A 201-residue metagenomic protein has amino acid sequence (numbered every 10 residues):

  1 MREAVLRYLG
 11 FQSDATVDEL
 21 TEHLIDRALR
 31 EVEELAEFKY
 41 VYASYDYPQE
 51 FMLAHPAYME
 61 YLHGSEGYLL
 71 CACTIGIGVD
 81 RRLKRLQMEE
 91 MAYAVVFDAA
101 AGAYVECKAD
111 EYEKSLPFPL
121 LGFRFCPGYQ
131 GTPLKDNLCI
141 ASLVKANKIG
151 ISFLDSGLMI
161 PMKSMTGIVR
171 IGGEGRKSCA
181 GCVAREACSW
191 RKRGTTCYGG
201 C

Functional and structural regions predicted by a protein language model:
M1-E89, Y93: Active-site helix-to-loop segments that bind/position phosphate- or nucleotide-bearing substrates and donors across
D18, E37-Y45, K114-P127, R193: Flexible, glycine/charged-enriched surface loops at secondary-structure junctions
H23, R27, A103, C107 (+2 more regions): Conserved active-site and cofactor/substrate-binding residues in soluble primary-metabolism enzymes
R30-E33, E37, P117, A184-A187: Generic secondary-structure signature for well-ordered alpha-helical cores
I75, G122-W190: Short terminal or interdomain "cap/linker" segment that borders an active site or interface and mediates
L83-K84, R191-G194: Short conserved micro-motifs at the rims of enzyme active sites and ligand-binding pockets
E89-K148: Internal, well-folded beta-alpha domain core
T195-C201: Short cysteine/histidine-rich metal-coordination sites, predominantly Zn2+-binding motifs
